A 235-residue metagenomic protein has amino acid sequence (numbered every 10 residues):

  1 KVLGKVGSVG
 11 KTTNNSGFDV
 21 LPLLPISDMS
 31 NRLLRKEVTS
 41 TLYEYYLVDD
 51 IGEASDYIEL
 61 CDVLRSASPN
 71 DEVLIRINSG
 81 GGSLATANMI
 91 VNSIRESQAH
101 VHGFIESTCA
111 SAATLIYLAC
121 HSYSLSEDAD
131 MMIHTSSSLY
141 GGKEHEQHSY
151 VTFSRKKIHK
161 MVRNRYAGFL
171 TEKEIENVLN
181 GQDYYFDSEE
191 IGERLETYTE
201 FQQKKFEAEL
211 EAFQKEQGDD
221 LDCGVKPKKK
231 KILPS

Functional and structural regions predicted by a protein language model:
K1-G7, N14, D49, I77-G82 (+6 more regions): Generic detector of intrinsically disordered, low-complexity, polar/charged segments
K1-L33, Q214-S235: Intrinsically disordered, low-complexity segments enriched in small/flexible residues
T13-N14, S40, E200: N-terminal compositionally biased, intrinsically disordered segments and leader/signal-like regions
L21, T39, Y46, I51 (+2 more regions): Intrinsically disordered, low-complexity regions of eukaryotic proteins
S27, N31-H148: Cleft-lining beta-strand/loop regions that shape enzyme active-site pockets
V73, L139-Q214, D220, P227-K230: Charged, glycine-interspersed solvent-exposed loop segments at helix/strand-loop junctions that cap or gate access
